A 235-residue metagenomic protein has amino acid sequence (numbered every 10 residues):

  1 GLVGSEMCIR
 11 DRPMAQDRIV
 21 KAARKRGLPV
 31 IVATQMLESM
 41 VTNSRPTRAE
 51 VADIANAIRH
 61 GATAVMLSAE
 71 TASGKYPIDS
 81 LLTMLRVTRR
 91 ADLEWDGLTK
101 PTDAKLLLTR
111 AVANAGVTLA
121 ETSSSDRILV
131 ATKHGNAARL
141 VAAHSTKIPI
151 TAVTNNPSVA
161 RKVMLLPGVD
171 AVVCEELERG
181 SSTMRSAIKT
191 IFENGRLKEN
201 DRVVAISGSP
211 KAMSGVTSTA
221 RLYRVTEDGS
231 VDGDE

Functional and structural regions predicted by a protein language model:
G1-G4, C8-I9: Single conserved hydrophobic/aromatic residue that forms the stacking wall/gate of nucleotide- or nucleobase-binding
S5-E6, D53-P77: Glycine-rich phosphate-binding active-site loops on the catalytic face of alpha/beta enzymes
R12, Q16, T71-L93, V216-Y223: C-terminal helical cap(s) of enzyme catalytic domains, especially alpha/beta-barrels
K25, T83-V117, E235: Long, charged amphipathic helices and adjacent flexible linkers at domain junctions
V30-T34, I58, V65-L67, I150: Hydrophobic faces of well-ordered beta-strands that scaffold small-molecule active sites in alpha/beta enzyme cores
L37-I58, K100-N114, T118, V130 (+1 more regions): Active-site-adjacent loop and "lid" segments of alpha/beta metabolic enzymes
A137-R139, S145-T183: Nucleotide-binding motor/catalytic cores of P-loop/tubulin-like NTPases across gene-expression machines
D170-C174, K189, V216-E235: Beta-strand/loop-dominated core regions that host nucleotide or nucleotide-derived cofactor-binding catalytic loops
